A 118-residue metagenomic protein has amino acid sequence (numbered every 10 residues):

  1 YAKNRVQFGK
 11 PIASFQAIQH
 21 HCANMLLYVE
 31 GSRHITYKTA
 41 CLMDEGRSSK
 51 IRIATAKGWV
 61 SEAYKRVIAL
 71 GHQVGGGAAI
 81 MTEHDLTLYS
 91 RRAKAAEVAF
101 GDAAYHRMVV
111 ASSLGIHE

Functional and structural regions predicted by a protein language model:
Y1-E118: Alpha-helical interface subdomain recognition
